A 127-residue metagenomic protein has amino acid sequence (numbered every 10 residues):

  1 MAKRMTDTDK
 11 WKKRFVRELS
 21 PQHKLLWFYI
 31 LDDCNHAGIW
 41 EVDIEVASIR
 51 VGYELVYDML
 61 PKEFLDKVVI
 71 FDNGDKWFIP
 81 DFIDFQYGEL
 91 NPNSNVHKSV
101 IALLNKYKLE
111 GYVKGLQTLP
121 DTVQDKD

Functional and structural regions predicted by a protein language model:
M1-F15, Y53-D127: Winged-helix/helix-turn-helix nucleic-acid-interaction surface
V16-Q22: Structural motif
H23-I30: Short alpha-helical "packing" element that flanks the helix-turn-helix/winged-helix DNA-binding module
Y29, I49-R50, D81: Residue-level signal for well-ordered alpha-helical scaffold segments within enzymatic catalytic domains
L31, D43, I83: Short, histidine-centered active-site or binding-site loop motifs used for metal coordination, general acid-base
D32-D33, D72: Short, flexible beta-strand-to-coil junctions
C34-N35, Y87: Short alpha-helix boundary/capping elements
N35-V51: Short acidic, hydrophobic short linear motifs in intrinsically disordered regions
